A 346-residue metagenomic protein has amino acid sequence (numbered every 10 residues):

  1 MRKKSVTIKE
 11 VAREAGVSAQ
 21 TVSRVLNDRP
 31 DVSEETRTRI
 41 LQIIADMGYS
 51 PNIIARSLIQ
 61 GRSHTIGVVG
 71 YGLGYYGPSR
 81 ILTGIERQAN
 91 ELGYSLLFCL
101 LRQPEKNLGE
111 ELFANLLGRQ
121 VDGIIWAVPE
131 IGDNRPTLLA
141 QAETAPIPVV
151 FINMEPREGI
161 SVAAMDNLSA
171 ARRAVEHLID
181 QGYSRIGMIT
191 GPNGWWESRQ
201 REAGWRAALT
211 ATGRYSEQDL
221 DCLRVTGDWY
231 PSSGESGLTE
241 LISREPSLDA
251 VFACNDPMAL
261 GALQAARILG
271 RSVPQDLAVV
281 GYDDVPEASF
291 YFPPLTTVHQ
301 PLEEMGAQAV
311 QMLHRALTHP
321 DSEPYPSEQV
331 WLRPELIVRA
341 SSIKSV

Functional and structural regions predicted by a protein language model:
M1-H64: N-terminal helix-turn-helix DNA-binding module of bacterial transcription factors
R2-K3, H64-E176, S243: Alpha-helical recognition/docking segments in bacterial nutrient-uptake and carbohydrate-utilization systems
E14, A19-R24, L58-G74, I125 (+2 more regions): Short beta-strand segments enriched in small/hydrophobic residues
M47, G118-Q120, Q181, L241-S247 (+1 more regions): Glycine-rich phosphate-binding loop signature in dinucleotide/nucleotide-binding domains
Y71-R80, F98-L108, E130, A163-R173 (+6 more regions): Hinge/beta->alpha junction and helix N-cap segments in small-molecule ligand-binding domains
R185, E217-D221, S272-A278: Short acidic capping loops at alpha-helix termini that bridge into adjacent secondary structure
L238-V346: Flexible loop/turn connectors
